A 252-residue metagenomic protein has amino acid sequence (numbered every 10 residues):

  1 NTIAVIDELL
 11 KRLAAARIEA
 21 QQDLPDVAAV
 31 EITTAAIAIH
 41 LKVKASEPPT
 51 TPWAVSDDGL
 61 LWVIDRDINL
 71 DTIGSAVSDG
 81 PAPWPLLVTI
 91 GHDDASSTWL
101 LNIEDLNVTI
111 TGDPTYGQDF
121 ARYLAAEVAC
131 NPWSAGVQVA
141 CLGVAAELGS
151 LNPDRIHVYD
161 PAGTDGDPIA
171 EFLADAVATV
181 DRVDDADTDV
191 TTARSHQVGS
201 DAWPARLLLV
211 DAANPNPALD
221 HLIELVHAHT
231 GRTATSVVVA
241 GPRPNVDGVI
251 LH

Functional and structural regions predicted by a protein language model:
N1-H252: Accessory regions of macromolecular translocation/handling assemblies
